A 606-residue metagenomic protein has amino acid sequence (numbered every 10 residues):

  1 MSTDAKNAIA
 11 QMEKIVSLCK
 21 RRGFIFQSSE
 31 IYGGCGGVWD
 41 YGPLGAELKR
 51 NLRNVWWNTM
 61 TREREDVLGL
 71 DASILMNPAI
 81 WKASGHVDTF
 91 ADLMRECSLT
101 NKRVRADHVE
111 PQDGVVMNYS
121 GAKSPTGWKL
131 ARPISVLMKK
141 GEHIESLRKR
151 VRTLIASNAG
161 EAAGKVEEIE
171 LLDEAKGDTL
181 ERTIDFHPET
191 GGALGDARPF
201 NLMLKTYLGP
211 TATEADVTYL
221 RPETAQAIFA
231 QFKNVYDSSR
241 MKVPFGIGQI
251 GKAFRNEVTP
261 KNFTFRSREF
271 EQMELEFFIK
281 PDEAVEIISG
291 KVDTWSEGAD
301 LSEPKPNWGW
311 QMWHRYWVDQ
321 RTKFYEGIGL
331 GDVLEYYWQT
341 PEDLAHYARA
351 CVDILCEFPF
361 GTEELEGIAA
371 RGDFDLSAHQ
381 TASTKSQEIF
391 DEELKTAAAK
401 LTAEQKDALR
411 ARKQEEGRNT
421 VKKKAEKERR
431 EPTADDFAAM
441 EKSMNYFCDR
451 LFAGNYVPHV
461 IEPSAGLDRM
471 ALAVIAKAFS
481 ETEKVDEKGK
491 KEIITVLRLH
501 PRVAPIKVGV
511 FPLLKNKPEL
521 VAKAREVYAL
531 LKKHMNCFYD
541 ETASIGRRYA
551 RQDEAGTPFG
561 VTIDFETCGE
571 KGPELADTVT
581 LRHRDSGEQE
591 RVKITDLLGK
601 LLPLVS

Functional and structural regions predicted by a protein language model:
M1-S606: NTP/phosphate- and nucleic-acid-binding module
